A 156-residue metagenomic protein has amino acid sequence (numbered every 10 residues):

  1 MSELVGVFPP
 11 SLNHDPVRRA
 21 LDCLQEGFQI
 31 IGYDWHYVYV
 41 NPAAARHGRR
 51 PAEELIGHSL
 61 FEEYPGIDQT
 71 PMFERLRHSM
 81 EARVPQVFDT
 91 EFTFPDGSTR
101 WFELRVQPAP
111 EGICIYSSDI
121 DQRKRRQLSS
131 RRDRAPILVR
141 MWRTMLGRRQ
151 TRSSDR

Functional and structural regions predicted by a protein language model:
M1-R18, S118-R132: PAS-associated C-terminal cap
S11-Y33, A135-R140, T144-G147: Sensory modules in modular signal-transduction proteins
H36-Y39: Conserved hydrophobic beta-strand signature of PAS-family and PAS-like sensory domains
A43-A44, L60: PAS/LOV and allied N-terminal sensory domains
A44-L55, G66: PAS/PAS-like sensory domain cap-loop motif
Y64-F94: Terminal output helix/cap of sensory domains in signal transduction proteins
P95-T99: Glycine-centered tight beta-turn/hairpin loop motif at sheet-sheet or coil-to-beta transitions
E103-Y116: Short loop/turn elements at sensory-signaling interfaces that couple input to output
